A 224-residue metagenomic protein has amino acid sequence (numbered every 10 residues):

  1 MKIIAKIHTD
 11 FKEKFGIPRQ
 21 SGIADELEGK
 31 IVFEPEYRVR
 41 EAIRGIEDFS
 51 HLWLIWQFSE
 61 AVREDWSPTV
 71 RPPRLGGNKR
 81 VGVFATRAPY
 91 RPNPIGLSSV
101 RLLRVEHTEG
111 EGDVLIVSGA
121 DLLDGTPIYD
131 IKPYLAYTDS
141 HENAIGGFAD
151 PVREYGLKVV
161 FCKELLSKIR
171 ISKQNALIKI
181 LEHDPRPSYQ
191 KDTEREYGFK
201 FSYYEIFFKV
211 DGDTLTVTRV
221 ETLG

Functional and structural regions predicted by a protein language model:
M1-E41, I46-D48, Y134-K179, R195: Arg/Lys-rich, positively charged N-terminal/basic patches that mediate binding to nucleic acids
M1-I3, Y90-V100, S202: Short coil-to-beta-strand transition motifs
K6, S98-L103, I116, P127: Residues located in well-ordered beta-strands
K12, V105-G112: Short, conserved beta-turn/loop elements at beta-strand boundaries and strand-helix junctions
R44-G96, Y189-T193: Active-site-adjacent substructure of cysteine-protease-like catalytic cores
G110-Y134, T222-G224: Short solvent-exposed strand/turn elements
Q174-F201: A conserved acidic, glycine/proline-rich C-terminal tail/linker
D211-G224: Enriched for short, Lys/Arg-rich terminal
